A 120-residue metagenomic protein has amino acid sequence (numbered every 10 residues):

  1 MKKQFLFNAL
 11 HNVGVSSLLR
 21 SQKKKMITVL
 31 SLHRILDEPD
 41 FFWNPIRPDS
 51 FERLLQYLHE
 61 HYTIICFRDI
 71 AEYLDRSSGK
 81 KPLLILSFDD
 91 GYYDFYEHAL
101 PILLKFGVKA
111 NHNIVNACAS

Functional and structural regions predicted by a protein language model:
M1-L86, Y93-S120: Terminal accessory/targeting
